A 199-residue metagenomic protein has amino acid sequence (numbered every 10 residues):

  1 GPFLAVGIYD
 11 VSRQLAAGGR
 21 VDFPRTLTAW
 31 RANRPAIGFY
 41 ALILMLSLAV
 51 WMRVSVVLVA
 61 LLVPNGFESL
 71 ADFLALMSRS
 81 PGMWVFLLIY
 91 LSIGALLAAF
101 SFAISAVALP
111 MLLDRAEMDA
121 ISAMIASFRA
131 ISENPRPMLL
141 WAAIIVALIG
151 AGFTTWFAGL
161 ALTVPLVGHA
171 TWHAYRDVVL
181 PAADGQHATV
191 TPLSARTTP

Functional and structural regions predicted by a protein language model:
G1-P199: Hydrophobic alpha-helical membrane segments
